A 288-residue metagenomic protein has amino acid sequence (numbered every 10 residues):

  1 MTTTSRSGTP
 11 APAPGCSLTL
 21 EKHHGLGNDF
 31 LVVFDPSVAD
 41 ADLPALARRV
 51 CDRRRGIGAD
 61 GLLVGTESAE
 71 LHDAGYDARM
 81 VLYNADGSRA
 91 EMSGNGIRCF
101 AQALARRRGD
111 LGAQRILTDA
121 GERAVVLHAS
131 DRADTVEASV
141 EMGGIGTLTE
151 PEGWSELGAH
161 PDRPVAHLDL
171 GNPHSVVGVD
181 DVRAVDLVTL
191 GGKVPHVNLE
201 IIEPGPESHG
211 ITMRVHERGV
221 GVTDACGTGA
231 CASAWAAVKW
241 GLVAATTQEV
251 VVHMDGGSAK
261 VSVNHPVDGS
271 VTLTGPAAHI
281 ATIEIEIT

Functional and structural regions predicted by a protein language model:
M1-D134, S175-T288: A glycine-rich beta-to-alpha transition motif near the start of alpha/beta enzyme domains, typified by
M1-P10, G144-S155: Compositionally biased, low-hydrophobicity segments enriched in charged and small polar residues
L18, R163-V165: Small-residue-enriched segments and motifs
A120, A133-G146: Membrane helix-loop-helix hairpins that form the core translocation module of multi-pass transporters
T147-A159, A166-L170, G269-T288: C-terminal domain-closing interface element
